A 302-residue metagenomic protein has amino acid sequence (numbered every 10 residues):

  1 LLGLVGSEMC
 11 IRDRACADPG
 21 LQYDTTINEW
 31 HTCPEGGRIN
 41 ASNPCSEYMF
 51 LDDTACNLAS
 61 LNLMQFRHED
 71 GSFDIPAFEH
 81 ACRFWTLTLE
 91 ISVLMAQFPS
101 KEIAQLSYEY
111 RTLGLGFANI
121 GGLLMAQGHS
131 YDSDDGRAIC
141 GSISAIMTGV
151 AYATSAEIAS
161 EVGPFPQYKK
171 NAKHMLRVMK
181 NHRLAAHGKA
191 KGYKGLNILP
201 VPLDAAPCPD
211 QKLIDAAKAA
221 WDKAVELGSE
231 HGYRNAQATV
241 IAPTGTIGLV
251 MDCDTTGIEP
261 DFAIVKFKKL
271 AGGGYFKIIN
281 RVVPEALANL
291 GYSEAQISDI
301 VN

Functional and structural regions predicted by a protein language model:
L1-G6, I11: Single conserved hydrophobic/aromatic residue that forms the stacking wall/gate of nucleotide- or nucleobase-binding
E8, A15, G20-S42, I214-A236 (+2 more regions): Conserved mixed alpha/beta core segments that line enzyme active sites in large multi-domain catalysts
A15-Q127, D252-G291: Function-dense linear segments that define catalytic or interfacial modules in macromolecule-processing proteins
N28-N40, P44-L51, G136-G141, A151-E157 (+7 more regions): Terminal amphipathic helices with adjacent charged low-complexity linkers/tails
E69-P76, D132, A217, A295-I297: Structural helix-adjacent loops and short alpha-helical linkers that scaffold large soluble proteins
H80-A104, Y108, T112, S130-P243: Internal maturation/activation junctions in enzymes
